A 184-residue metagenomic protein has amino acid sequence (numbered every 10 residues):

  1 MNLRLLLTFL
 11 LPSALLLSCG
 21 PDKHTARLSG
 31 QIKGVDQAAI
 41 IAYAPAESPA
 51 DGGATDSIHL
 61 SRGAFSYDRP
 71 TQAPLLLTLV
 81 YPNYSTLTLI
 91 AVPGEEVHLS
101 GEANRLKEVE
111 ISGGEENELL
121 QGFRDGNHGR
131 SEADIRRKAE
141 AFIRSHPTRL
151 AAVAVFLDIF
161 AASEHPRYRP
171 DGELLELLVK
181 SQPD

Functional and structural regions predicted by a protein language model:
M1-L17: Sec-dependent bacterial lipoprotein signal peptides
C19-H146: A non-transmembrane, solvent-exposed segment enriched in polar/low-complexity residues
G20, R149-V153, R167: Conserved acidic functional residues
G101, L157-F160, G172-V179: Extracytoplasmic electrostatic interaction patches
N127-H128, F160-R167: Short coil/turn linking the two alpha-helices of tandem helical-hairpin repeats
D134-A139, R169-K180: Alpha-helical repeat scaffolds
S145-R149, Q182-D184: Short solvent-exposed coil/turn linkers within tandem alpha-helical repeat scaffolds
P147-A162: Amphipathic alpha-helical repeat scaffolds of TPR domains
